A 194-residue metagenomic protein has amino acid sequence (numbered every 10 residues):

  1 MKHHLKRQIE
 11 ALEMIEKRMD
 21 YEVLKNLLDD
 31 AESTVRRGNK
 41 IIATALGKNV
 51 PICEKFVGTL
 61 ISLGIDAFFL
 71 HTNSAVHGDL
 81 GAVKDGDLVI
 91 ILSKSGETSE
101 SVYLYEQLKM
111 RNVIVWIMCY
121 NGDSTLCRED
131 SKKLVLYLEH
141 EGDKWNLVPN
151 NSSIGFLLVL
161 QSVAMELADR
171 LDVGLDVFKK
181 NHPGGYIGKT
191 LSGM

Functional and structural regions predicted by a protein language model:
M1-R37: An N-terminal, well-structured beta->alpha segment
H4, M19, K48, N151 (+2 more regions): Catalytic cores of large soluble enzymes that bind and process phosphate-bearing ligands
Q8-A11, R111, N181: Charged, low-complexity, helix-prone segments enriched in Lys/Glu/Asp/Gln
E32, N39-L171: Glycine-rich phosphate-binding loops that contact phosphosugars or nucleotide phosphates
R36-I42, L46, Y186-M194: Glycine-rich phosphate/diphosphate-binding loops and the adjacent beta-loop-alpha structural elements that coordinate
T125-R128, G142-D143, A168-M194: Internal, active-site/partner-interface "lid" segment
